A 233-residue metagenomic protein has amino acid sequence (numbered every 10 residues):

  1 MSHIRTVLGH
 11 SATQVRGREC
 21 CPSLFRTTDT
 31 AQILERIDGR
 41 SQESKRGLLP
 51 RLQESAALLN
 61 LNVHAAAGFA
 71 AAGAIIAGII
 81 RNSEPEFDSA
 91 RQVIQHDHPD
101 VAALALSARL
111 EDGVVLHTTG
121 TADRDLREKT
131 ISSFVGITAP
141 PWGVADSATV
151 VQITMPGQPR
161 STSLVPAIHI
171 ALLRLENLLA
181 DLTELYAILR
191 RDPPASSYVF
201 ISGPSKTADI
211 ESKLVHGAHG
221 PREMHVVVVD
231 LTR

Functional and structural regions predicted by a protein language model:
M1-R233: The feature marks the mature, well-folded catalytic cores of soluble enzymes
